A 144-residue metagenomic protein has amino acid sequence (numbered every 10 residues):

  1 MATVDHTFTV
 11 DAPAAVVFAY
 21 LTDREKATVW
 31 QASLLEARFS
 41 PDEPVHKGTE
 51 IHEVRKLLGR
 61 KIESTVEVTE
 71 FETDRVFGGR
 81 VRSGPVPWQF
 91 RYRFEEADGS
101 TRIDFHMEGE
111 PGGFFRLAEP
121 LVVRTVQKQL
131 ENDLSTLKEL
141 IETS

Functional and structural regions predicted by a protein language model:
M1-H46, E139-E142: Hydrophobic ligand-binding cavity/cleft-lining segments
H6-F8, F39, S64-E70, V81 (+2 more regions): Hydrophobic/aromatic beta-strand elements that line small-molecule binding cavities or substrate pockets in beta-rich
A14-A15, D42-P44, T69-D74, R93-R102 (+2 more regions): A short, structured loop/turn motif at beta-sheet edges
T22, T49, T101: Ser/Thr-centric signal marking residues that sit in or immediately flank functional binding/regulatory motifs
E50-K56, F77-S83: Short beta-strand segments that buttress and anchor functional surface loops
K56-I62, P111-F114: Short, cysteine-centered beta-strand-loop-beta hairpins and adjacent loop/turn segments enriched in charged/polar
G78-N132, E139: Beta-strand/loop substructures that line and gate deep hydrophobic ligand-binding cavities in soluble
